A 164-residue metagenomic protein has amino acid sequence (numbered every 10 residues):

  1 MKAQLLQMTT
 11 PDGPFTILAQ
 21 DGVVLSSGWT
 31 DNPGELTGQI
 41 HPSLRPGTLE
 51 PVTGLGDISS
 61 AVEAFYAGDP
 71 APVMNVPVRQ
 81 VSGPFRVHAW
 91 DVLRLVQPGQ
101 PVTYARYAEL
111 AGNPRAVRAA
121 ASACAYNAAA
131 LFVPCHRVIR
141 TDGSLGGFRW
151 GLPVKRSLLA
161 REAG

Functional and structural regions predicted by a protein language model:
M1-P114, G164: Basic nucleic-acid-binding alpha-helical/helix-turn surface characteristic of O6-alkylguanine DNA
P114-V117, L158: LysM (lysin motif) carbohydrate-binding repeats in extracellular/periplasmic proteins that recognize
V117-A130: Regulatory, non-catalytic segments
L131-V138: Short Lys/Arg-enriched helix C-cap and helix-to-coil transition segments that create basic nucleic-acid-contact patches
T141-G164: …primarily DNA-binding HTH/wHTH and HhH modules…
